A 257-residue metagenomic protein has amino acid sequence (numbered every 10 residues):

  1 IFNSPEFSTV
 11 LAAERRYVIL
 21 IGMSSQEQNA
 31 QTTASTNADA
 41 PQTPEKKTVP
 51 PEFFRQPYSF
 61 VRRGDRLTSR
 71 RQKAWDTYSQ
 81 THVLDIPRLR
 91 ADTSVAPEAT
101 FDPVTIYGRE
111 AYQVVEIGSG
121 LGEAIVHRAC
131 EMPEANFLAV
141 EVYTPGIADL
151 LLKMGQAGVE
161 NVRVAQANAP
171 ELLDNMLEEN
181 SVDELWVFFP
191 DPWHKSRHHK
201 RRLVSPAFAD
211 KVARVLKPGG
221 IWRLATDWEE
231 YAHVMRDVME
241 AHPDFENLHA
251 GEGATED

Functional and structural regions predicted by a protein language model:
T9-V10, Y17-I19: Short, positively charged and aromatic/hydrophobic N-terminal segments
S24-Q113, E123-V126, C130: S-adenosyl-L-methionine
G118-G122: Class I SAM-dependent methyltransferase "Motif I" SAM/SAH-binding loop
Y143: Conserved SAM/SAH-binding beta-strand->alpha-helix loop
L151-E179: S-adenosyl-L-methionine
V204-P218: A short glycine-rich, Lys/Arg-flanked "PGG" loop and its adjoining helix->strand segment in the class I
P218-T226: Conserved beta-strand signature within the Rossmann-like core of class I S-adenosyl-L-methionine
M235-D257: Class I S-adenosyl-L-methionine
